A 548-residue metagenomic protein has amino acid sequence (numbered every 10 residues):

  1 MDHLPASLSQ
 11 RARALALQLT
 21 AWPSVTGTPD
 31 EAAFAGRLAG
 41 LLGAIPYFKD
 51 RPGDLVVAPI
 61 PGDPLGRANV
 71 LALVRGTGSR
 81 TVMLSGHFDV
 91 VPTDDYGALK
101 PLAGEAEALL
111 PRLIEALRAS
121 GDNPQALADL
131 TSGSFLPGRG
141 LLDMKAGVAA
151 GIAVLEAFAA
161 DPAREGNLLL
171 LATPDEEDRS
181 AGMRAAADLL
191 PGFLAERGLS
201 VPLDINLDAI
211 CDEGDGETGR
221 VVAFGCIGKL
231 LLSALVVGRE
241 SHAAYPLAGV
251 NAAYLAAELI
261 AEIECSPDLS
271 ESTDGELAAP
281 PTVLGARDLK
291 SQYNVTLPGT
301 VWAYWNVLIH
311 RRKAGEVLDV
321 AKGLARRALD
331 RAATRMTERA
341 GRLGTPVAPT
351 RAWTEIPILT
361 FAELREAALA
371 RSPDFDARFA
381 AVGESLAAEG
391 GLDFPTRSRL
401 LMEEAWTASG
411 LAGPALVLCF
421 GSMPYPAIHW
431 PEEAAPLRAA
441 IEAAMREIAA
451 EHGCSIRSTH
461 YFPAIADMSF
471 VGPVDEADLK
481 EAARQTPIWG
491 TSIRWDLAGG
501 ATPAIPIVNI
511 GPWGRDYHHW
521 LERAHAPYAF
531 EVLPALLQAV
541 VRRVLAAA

Functional and structural regions predicted by a protein language model:
D2-R139, A163-G166: Acidic/His- and Gly-rich active-site-bordering loop/insert found across diverse amide/peptide-bond hydrolases
S9, P162-A163, A223-K229, Y293-G299 (+2 more regions): Short glycine/proline-enriched loop/turn "hinge" motifs that connect secondary-structure elements and lie
P29, L136-A149, P246-A253, P527-E531: Short, conserved micro-motifs enriched in small and acidic residues
A33-A35, G40, D50-L55, G341-A548: An extended, acidic, His-containing surface patch that forms the Zn2+-binding/catalytic region of metallohydrolases
V90, A234-S241, I309-R311, I507-L521: A glycine-centered beta->alpha junction motif in the catalytic cores of kinase/phosphotransferase enzymes
S132-G225: Acidic/histidine-rich catalytic neighborhood of metal-dependent amide-processing enzymes
I152-A160, E258-C265, Q538-R542: Short glycine/serine- and small hydrophobic-enriched flexible loop segments
P191-F394, L400: Midchain, well-structured core segments that form catalytic/ion-binding scaffolds
